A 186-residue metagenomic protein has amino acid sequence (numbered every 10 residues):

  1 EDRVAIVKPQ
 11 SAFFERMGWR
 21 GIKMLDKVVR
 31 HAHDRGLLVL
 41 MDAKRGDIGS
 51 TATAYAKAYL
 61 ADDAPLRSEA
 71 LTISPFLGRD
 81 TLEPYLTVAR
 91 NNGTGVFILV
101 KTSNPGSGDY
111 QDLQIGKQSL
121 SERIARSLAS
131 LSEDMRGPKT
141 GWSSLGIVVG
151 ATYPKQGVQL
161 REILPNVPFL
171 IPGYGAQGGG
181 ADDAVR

Functional and structural regions predicted by a protein language model:
E1-P9, F14-K27, H33-L38: Conserved N-terminal beta1-alpha1 strand-loop-helix module at the mouth
D2, P9, D34-L37, L66-S68 (+3 more regions): Short coil/turn connectors at secondary-structure junctions
V7, D42, L71, G173: Conserved, mostly hydrophobic/aromatic
S11, P75, V100, A151 (+1 more regions): Short secondary-structure boundary segments
G18-W19, T51, L82-E83, G108 (+2 more regions): Short glycine-/acidic-enriched loop or helix-start segments at secondary-structure transitions that form or flank
K23-D34, A54-A58, P84-T87, R123 (+2 more regions): Alpha-helical scaffolding segments of alpha/beta enzyme cores, especially the outer helices of TIM-barrel or partial
A43, D47-V148: Conserved anion-binding
I147, A151-R186: A C-terminal functional module that forms or caps the active site or interfaces directly with catalytic machinery
